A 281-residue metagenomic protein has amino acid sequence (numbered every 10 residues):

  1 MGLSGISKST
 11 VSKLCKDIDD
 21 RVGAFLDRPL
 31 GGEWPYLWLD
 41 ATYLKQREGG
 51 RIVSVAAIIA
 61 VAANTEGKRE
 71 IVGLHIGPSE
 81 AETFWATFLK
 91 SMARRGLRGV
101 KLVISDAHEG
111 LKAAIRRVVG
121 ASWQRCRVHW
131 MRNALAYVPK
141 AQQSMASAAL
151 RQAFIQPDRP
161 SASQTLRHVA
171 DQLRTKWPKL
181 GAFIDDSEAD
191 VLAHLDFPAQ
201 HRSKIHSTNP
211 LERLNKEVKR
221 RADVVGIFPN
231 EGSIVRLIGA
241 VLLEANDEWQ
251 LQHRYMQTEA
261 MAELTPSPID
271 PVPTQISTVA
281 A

Functional and structural regions predicted by a protein language model:
G2-L3, G77, R116, G120 (+2 more regions): Amphipathic alpha-helical interaction elements
S4-I104, E109, A113, R117-A121 (+1 more regions): RNase H-like nuclease fold core
S9-K16, D20, T83-K90, R94 (+9 more regions): Solvent-exposed alpha-helical segments within well-ordered globular domains of core cellular machineries
K16, G32, E70, T83-K90 (+10 more regions): Conserved phosphate-chemistry cores used by DNA topoisomerases
E33, A141-D158: A polyampholytic, Gly/Pro-enriched intrinsically disordered region
G120-A136: Inter-helix linker motif
P139-K140, P198: Generic structural signal for alpha-helix starts
Q152-A281: Acidic/histidine-rich catalytic cores and adjacent linkers of DNA breakage/strand-transfer/modification proteins
